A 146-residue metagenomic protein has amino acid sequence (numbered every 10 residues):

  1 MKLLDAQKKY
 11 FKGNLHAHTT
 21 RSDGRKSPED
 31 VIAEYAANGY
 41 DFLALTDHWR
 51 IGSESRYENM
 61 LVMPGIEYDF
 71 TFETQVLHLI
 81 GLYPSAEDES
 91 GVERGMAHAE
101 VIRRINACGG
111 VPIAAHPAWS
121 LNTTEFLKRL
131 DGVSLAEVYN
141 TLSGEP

Functional and structural regions predicted by a protein language model:
K2-V111, A115, L121-P146: A metal-dependent hydrolase metal-coordination microenvironment
